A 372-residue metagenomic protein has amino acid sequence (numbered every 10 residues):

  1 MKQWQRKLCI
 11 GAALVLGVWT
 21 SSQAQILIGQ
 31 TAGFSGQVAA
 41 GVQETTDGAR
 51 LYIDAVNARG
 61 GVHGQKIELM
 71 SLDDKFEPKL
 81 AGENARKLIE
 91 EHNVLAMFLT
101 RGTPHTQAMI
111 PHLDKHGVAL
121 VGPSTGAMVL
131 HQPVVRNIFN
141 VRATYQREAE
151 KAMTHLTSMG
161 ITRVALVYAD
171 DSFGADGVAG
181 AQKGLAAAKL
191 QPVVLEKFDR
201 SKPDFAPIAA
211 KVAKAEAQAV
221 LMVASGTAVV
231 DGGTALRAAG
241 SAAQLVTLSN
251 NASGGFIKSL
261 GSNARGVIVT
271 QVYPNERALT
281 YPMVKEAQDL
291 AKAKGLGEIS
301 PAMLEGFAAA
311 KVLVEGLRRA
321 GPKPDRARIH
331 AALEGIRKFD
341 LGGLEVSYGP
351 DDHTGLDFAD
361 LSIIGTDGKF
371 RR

Functional and structural regions predicted by a protein language model:
M1-I10: Bacterial N-terminal signal peptides that target proteins for export
V18-A24: Sec/Tat signal peptide C-region and signal peptidase I cleavage site
L27, A40-D47, R59-V129, D199-F205 (+2 more regions): Beta-alpha junction/loop-to-helix N-cap segments that form part of ligand/metal-binding clefts
G29-R50, L72-K79, R101-P104, V167-A175 (+2 more regions): Extracytoplasmic "Venus flytrap"
E83, A127-V129, R136-G240, N275-D289: Extracellular/periplasmic Venus flytrap/periplasmic-binding protein
L88, H92-R101, V121-P123, A165-Y168 (+4 more regions): Periplasmic-binding protein-like
G233-G306, F370-R371: Extracellular/periplasmic periplasmic-binding protein-like sensory domains
A293-M303, V314-F370: Segments of small-molecule ligand-sensing domains
